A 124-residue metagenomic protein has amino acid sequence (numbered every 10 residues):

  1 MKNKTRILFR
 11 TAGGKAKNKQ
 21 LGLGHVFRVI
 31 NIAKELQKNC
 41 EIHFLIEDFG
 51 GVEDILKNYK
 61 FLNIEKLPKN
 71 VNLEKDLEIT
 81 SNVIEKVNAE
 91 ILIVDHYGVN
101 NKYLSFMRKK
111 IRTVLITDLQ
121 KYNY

Functional and structural regions predicted by a protein language model:
K2-L8: Extreme N-terminal starter segment of soluble prokaryotic enzymes
F9-L23, F27-E35, I46-Y124: Active-site and donor-binding regions of nucleotide-sugar-utilizing enzymes
C40: Conserved S-adenosyl-L-methionine
H43: Conserved beta-strand positions in the Rossmann-like core of class I SAM-dependent methyltransferases
